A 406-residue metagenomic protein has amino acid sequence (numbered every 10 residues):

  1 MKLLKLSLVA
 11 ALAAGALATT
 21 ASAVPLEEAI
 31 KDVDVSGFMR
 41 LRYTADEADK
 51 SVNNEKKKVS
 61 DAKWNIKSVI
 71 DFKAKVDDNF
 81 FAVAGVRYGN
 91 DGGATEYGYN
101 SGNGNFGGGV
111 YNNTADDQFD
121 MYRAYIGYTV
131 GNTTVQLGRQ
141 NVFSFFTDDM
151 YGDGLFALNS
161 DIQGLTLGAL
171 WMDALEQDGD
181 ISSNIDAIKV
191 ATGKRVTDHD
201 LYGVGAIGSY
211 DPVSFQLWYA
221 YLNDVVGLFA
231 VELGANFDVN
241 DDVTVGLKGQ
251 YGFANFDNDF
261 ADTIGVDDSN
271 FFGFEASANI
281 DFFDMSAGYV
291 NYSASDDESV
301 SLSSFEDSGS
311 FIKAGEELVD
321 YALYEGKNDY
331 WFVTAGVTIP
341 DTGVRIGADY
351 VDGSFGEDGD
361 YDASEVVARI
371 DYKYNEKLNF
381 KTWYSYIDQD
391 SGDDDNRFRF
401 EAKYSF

Functional and structural regions predicted by a protein language model:
K2-R139, L155-S160, D211, L233-D241 (+4 more regions): Beta-barrel outer-membrane channel/assembly domains of diderm bacteria
A23-F38, R42-K50, K56-K58, V204-Y219 (+4 more regions): Glycine/serine-rich loop-strand microenvironments at binding/catalytic pocket rims
R42-D46, G89-G93, V142-S144, M172-Q177 (+5 more regions): Structural signature of outer-membrane beta-barrel domains
D49-K58, G98-N112, A174-V196, A254-G265 (+2 more regions): Solvent-exposed loop segments that connect transmembrane elements
K57-S60, Q140-M150, L222, G252-A254 (+1 more regions): Outer-membrane beta-barrel proteins
Q118, V142-G154, D173-D178, V196-D200 (+4 more regions): Solvent-exposed loop/turn segments connecting transmembrane beta-strands in outer-membrane beta-barrel proteins
N159, L165-A235: Internal metal/ion-chelating core segments
S209-P212, G234-G356: Detector for outer-membrane/organellar transmembrane beta-barrel domains, recognizing the amphipathic beta-strand
